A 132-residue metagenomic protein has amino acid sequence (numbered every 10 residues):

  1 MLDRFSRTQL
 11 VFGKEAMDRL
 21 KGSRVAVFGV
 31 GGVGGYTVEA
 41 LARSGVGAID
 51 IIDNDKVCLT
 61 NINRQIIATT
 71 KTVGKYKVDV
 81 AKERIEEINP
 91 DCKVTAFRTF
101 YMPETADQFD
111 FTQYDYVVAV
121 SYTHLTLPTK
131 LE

Functional and structural regions predicted by a protein language model:
M1-A26: N-terminal charged helix/coil linker that caps or initiates catalytic domains
V33: Hydrophobic/small residue at the entry helix of a nucleotide-binding pocket
L41: Aromatic pocket-lining residues of Rossmann-like dinucleotide-binding sites
S44-A48: Conserved S-adenosyl-L-methionine
D53-I88: Glycine-rich phosphate-binding loop and adjoining beta1-alpha1-beta2 segment of Rossmann-like nucleotide-binding folds
V78-Y114, S121-Y122: A structured beta-alpha segment of the ubiquitous adenosine-cofactor-binding alpha/beta core
T123-T129: Conserved small/polar residues in nucleotide/adenosyl-binding loops
